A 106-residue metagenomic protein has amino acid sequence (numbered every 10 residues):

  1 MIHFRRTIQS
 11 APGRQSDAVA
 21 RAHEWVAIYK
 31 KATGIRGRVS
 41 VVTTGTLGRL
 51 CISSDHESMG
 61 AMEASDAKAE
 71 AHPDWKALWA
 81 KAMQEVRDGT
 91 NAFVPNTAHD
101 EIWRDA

Functional and structural regions predicted by a protein language model:
I2-I8: Active-site-flanking beta-strand signature of metal-NTP-handling nucleotidyl enzymes and homologous cyclase-like
Q9, S53-D55: Short hydrophobic/aromatic beta-strand micro-patches that form the beta-sheet surface supporting nucleotide- or nucleic
Q9-A20: Short, surface-exposed ligand-recognition loops at beta-strand->loop->(often short) alpha-helix junctions that present
A20-V39, T43, D55-T97: An amphipathic, aromatic/His-enriched active-site/gating alpha helix that lines ligand/cofactor pockets
G45-G48: Short acidic/glycine-enriched loop/turn segments that link adjacent beta-strands
